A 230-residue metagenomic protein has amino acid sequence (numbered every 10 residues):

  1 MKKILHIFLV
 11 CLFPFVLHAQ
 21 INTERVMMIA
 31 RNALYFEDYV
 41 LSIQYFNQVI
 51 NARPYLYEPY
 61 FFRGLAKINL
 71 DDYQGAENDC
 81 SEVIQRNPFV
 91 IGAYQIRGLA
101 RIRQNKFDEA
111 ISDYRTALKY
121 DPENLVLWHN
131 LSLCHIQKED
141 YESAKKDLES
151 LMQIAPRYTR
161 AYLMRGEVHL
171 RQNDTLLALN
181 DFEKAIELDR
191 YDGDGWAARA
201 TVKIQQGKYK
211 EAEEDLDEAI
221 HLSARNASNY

Functional and structural regions predicted by a protein language model:
N22-E24, Y57-E58, I91-Q95, L125-V126 (+3 more regions): Helix-start (N-cap) detector for alpha-helical repeat units in TPR-like alpha-solenoids, especially tetratricopeptide
Y35-F36, N69, R103, Q137 (+2 more regions): Register position in tetratricopeptide repeats
